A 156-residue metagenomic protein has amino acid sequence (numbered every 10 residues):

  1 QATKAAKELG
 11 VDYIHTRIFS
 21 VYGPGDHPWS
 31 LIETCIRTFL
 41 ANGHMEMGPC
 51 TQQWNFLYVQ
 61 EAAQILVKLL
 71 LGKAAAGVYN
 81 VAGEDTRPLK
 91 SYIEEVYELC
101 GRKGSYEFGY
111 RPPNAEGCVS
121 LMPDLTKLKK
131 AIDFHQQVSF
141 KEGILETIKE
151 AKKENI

Functional and structural regions predicted by a protein language model:
Q1-A5, C35, Y92, V96: Hydrophobic alpha-helix immediately C-terminal to the catalytic Tyr-X-X-X-Lys motif of short-chain
Q1-I14, L40: Active-site Tyr-X1-5-Lys
D12-I14, G23, V59, P88: Structured catalytic cores of enzymes that bind and process phosphorylated ligands/cofactors
I14-L31: Flexible, glycine-rich beta-alpha linker
D26-E33, N55-F56, T86: Short-chain dehydrogenase/reductase
I32-C35, P123: Short, hinge-like loop/turn segments at secondary-structure boundaries
F39-I156: C-terminal substrate-binding subdomain of Rossmann-fold SDR/epimerase-dehydratase oxidoreductases
